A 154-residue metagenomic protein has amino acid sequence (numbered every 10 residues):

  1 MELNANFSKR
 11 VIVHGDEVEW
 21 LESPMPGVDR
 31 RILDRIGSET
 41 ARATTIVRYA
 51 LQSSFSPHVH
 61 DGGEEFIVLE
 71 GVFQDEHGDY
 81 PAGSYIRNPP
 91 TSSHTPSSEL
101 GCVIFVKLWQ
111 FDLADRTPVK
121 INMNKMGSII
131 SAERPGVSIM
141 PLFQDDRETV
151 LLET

Functional and structural regions predicted by a protein language model:
M1-E39, G101, F105-L152: A short, N-terminal "cap"/entry segment at the start of jelly-roll beta-barrel domains of the cupin/DSBH fold
T45-I46, F55-H60, H77-G78, P96-S97: Short histidine-centered beta-strand/loop micro-motifs that create catalytic or ligand/metal-coordination sites
A50-S53, V59-D75: Glycine- and acidic-residue-biased ligand/ion/polar-headgroup-sensing regions
L69-G71, Y85, E153: A structural feature that tracks compact, well-ordered secondary-structure segments with a strong bias toward
Q74-H94: Short acidic-glycine-tyrosine-enriched beta hairpin
